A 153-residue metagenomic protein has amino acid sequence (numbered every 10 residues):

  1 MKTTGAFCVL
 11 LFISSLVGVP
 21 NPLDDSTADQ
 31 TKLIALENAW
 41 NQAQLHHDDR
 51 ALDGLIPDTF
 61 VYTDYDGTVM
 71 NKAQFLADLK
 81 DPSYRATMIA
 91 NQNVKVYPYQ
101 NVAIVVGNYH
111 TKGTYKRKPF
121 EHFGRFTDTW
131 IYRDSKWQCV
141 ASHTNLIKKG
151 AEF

Functional and structural regions predicted by a protein language model:
M1-G5: Positively charged n-region of N-terminal signal peptides that target proteins for export
A6-F7, S135: Residue-level marker of positions within ordered structural domains that often coincide with functionally constrained
L10-G18: Hydrophobic h-region of N-terminal signal peptides that target proteins for export in Gram-negative bacteria
N21-F153: A beta-strand edge to alpha-helix "cap/lid" segment located at domain peripheries
